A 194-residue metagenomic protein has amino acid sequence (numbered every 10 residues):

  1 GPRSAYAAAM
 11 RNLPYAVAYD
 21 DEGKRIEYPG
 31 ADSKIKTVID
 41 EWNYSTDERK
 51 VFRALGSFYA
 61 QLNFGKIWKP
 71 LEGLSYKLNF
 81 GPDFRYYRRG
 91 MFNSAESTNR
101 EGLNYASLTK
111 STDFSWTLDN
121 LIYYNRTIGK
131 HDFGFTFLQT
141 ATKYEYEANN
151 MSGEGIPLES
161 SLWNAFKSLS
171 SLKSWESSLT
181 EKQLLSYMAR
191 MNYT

Functional and structural regions predicted by a protein language model:
G1-L55, G73-S186: Surface-exposed loop/interface segments of Gram-negative outer-membrane beta-barrel transport/assembly proteins
A60-W68, Y124-R126, Y193: Residue-level signature of outer-membrane beta-barrel architecture
S152, A189-T194: Short, intrinsically disordered, charge-balanced linker/junction segments flanking boundaries in proteins
